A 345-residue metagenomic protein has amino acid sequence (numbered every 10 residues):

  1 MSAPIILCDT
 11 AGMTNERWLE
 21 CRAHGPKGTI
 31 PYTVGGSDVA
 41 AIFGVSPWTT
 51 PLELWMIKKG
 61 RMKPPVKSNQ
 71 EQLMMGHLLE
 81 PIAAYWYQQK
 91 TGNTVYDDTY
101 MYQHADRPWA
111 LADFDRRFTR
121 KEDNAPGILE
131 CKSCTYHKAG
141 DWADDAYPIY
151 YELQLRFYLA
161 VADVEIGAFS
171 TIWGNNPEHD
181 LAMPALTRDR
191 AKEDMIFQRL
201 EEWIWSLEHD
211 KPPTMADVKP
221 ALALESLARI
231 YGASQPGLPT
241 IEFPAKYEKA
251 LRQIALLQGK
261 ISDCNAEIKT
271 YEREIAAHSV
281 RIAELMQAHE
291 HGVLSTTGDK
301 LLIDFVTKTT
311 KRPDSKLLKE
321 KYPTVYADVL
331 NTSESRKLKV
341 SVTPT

Functional and structural regions predicted by a protein language model:
M1-I128: Metal-dependent nuclease catalytic cores that hydrolyze phosphodiester bonds in DNA/RNA, characterized by
E53-I57, A160, A255-G259: Short, hydrophobic/amphipathic alpha-helical patches that form generic packing surfaces within helical domains
L73, W86-F114, F118-E208, V342: Nucleic-acid nuclease catalytic cores
M75-L79, A83, K192, E267 (+1 more regions): Short amphipathic alpha-helical segments
N93-V95, W205-K219, R273-E274, V280-H291: Surface-exposed helix-capping loop/turn segments at secondary-structure junctions
D106, L129, D263-T345: Extended, charge-rich alpha-helical segments
I149-E152, R188-A266, T343-T345: Short, charged, low-complexity amphipathic alpha-helix
